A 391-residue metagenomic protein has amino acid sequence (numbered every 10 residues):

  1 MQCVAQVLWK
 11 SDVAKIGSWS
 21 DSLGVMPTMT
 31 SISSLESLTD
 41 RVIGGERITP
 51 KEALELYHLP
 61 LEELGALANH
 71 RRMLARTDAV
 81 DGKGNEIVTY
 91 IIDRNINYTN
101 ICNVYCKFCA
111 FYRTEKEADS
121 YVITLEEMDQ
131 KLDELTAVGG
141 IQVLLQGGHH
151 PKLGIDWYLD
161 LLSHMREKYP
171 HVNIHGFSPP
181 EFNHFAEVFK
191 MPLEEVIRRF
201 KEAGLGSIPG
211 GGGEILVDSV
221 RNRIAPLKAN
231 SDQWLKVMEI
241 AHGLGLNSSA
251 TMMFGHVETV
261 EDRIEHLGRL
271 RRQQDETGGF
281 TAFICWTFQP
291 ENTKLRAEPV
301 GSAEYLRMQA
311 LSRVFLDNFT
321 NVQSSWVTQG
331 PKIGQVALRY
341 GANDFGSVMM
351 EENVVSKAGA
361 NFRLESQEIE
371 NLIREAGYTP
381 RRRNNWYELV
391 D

Functional and structural regions predicted by a protein language model:
Q2-E62, Q130, T136, L267 (+1 more regions): Auxiliary Fe-S-binding modules of radical SAM enzymes
V25, R113-T251, H256-E265, R269-R272: Conserved Radical SAM active-site core
G45, A68, C106, L145 (+5 more regions): Conserved, mostly hydrophobic/aromatic
A53-Y57, R94-N95, G147-P151, F254-V257 (+1 more regions): Conserved short loop/turn motifs at secondary-structure junctions
G65-K116, S120-Q146: N-terminal pre-triad scaffold of radical SAM enzymes
R71, A75, K168-V172, L244 (+2 more regions): Helix C-cap/helix->beta junction micro-motif
V88-R94, V143, I174-F177, I208-G210 (+4 more regions): Hydrophobic faces of well-ordered beta-strands that scaffold small-molecule active sites in alpha/beta enzyme cores
R94, Q146-I155, D218, E291-N292 (+1 more regions): Glycine-rich, proline-tolerant flexible connector loops at the mouths of alpha/beta enzymes
